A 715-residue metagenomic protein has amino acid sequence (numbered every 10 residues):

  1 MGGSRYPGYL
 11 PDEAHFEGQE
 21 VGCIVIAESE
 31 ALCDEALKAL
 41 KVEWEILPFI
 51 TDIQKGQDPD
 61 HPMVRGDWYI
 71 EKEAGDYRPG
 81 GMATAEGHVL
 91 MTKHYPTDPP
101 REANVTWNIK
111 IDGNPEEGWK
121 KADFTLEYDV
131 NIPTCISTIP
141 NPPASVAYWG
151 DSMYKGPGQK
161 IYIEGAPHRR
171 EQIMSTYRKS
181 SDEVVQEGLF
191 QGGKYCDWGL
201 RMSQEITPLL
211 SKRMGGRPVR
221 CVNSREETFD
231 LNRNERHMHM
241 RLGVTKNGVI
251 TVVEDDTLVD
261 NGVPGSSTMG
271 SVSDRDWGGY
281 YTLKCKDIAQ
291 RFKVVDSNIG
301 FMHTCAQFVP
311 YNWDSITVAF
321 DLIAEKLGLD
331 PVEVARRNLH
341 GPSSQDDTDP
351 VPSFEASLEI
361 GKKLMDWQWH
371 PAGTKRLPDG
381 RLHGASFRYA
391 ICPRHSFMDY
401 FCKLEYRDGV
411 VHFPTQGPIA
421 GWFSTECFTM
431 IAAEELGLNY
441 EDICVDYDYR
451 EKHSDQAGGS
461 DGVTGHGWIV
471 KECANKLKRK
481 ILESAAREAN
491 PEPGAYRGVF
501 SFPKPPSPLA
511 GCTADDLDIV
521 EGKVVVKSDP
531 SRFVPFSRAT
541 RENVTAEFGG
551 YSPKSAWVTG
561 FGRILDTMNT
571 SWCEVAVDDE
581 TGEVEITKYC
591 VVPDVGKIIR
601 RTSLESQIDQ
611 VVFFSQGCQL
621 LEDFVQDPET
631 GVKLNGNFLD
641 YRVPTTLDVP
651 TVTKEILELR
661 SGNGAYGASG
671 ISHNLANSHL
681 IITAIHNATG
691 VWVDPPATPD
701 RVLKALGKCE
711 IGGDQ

Functional and structural regions predicted by a protein language model:
M1-A356, K363, A372-Q715: Cofactor-binding beta-sheet edge motifs in enzyme active sites
